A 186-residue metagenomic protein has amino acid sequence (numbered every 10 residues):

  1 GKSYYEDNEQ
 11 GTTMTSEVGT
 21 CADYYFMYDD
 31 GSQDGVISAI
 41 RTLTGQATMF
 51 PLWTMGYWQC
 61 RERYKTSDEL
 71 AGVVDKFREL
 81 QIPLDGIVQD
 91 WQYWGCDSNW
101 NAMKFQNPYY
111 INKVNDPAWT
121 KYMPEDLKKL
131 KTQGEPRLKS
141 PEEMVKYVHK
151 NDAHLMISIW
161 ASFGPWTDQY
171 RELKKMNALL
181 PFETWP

Functional and structural regions predicted by a protein language model:
G1-P186: Catalytic-domain carbohydrate-binding cleft regions of carbohydrate-active enzymes
